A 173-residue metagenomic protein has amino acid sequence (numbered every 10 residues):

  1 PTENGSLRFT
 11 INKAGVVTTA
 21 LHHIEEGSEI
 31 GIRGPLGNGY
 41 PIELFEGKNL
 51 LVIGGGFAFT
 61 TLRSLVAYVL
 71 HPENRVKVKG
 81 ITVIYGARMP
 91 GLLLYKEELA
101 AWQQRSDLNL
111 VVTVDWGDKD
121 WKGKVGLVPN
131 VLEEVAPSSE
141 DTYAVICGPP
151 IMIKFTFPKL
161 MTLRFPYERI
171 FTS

Functional and structural regions predicted by a protein language model:
P1-S28, A87-M89, D115-W116: Ferredoxin-reductase
A20, T61-S64, L94, K154-T156: Phosphate- and divalent-cation-binding pockets in alpha/beta enzyme and binding domains that engage nucleotide-derived
E29, N49, K77-T82, D107-N109 (+2 more regions): Residues at the starts of beta-strands that form the adenosine-phosphate
G37-L44: Short, Lys/Arg- and Gly-enriched loop/turn segments at beta-strand edges
N49-F59: Short, glycine-rich nucleotide/cofactor-binding loops
T61-N74: Histidine-anchored nucleotide/phosphate-binding helix
M89-S173: Reductase modules of NAD(P)H-dependent flavoproteins
